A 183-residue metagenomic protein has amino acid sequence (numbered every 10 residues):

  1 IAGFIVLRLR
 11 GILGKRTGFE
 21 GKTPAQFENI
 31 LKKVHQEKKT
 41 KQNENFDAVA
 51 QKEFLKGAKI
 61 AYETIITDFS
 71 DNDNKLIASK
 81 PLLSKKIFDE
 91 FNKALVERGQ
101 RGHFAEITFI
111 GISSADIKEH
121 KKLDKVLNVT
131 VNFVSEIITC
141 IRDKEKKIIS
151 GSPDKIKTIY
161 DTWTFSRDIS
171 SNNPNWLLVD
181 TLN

Functional and structural regions predicted by a protein language model:
I1-T64, I141-E145: Juxtamembrane and targeting peptides
I5, G14, N45-I65, F69 (+5 more regions): A composition-biased, non-transmembrane "mature-region" signal
H35-I112, D116-K118: Core segments of small alpha/beta cavity-forming domains
K80-N183: Structured, amphipathic secondary-structure segments that form assembly/contact surfaces in multi-subunit
